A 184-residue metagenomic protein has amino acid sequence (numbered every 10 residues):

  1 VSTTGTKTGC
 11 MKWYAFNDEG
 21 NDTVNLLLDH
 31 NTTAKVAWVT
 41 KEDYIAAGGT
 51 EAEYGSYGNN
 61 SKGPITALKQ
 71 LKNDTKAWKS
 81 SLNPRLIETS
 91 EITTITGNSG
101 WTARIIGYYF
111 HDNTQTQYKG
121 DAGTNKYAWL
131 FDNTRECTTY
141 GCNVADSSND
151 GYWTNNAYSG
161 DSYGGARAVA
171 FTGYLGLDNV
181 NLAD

Functional and structural regions predicted by a protein language model:
V1-D184: Collagenous Gly-X-Y triple-helix signature in extracellular proteins
